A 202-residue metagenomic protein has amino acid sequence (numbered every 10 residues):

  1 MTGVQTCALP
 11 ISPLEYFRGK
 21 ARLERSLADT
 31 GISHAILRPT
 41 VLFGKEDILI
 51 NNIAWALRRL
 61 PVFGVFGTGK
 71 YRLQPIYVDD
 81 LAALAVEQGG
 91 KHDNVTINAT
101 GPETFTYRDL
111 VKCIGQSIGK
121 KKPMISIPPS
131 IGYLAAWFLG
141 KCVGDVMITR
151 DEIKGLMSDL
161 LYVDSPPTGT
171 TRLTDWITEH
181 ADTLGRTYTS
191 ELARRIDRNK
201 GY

Functional and structural regions predicted by a protein language model:
T2-L9: Short, small-residue-biased leader/transition segments that mark boundaries at the very start of proteins
I11-K120: Oxidoreductase cofactor-interface core, primarily capturing Rossmann-like NAD(P)-dependent enzymes
P61-I76, L139-L160: Low-complexity, charge- and small-residue-enriched intrinsically disordered regions
A85-T149, D159-Y202: Mid/C-terminal beta-alpha module of Rossmann-like enzyme folds, strongest in SDR-family dehydrogenases/epimerases
